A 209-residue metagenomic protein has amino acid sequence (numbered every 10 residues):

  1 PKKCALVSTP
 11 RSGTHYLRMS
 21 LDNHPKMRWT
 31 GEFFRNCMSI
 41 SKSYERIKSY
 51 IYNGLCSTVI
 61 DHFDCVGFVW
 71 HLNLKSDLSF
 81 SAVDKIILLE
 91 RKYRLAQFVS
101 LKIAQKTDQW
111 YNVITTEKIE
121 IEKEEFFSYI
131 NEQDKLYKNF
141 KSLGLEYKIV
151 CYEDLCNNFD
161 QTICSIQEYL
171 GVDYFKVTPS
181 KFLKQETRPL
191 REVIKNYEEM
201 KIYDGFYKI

Functional and structural regions predicted by a protein language model:
P1, Y16-L17, W29-G31, T58 (+4 more regions): Catalytic phosphate/metal-binding cores of nucleic-acid and nucleotide-processing enzymes, i.e., regions that mediate
P1-F63: PAPS-dependent sulfotransferase catalytic core
M27, V83-D84, F206: Short glycine-aromatic motifs
R35-S41, K118, S142-K208: The conserved 3'-phosphoadenosine-5'-phosphosulfate
S49-L55, Q109-V113, I194-I202: A polyampholytic, Gly/Pro-enriched intrinsically disordered region
D64-H71: Conserved two-lobed SF2 helicase motor
H71-C156, D160-F175: PAPS-dependent sulfotransferase catalytic domain
